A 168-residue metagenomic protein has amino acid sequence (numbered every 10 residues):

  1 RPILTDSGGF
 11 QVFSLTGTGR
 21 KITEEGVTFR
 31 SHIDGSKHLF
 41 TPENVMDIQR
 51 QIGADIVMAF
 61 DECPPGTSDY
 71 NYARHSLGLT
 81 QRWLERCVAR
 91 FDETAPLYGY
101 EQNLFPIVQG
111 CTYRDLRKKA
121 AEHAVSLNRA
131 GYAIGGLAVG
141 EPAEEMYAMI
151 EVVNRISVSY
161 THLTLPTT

Functional and structural regions predicted by a protein language model:
R1, A54-D55, Y100-L104, N128-A130 (+1 more regions): Short, well-ordered coil/turn segments that N-cap beta-strands
R1-L97: Non-catalytic, usually N-terminal nucleic-acid engagement modules in DNA/RNA processing proteins
I3-D6, V57-A59, L104-V108, Y132-I134 (+1 more regions): Hydrophobic faces of well-ordered beta-strands that scaffold small-molecule active sites in alpha/beta enzyme cores
G8-F10, E62, I107-Y113, L137-V139: Active-site beta-loop-alpha junctions enriched in small/polar residues
N44-D47, H75-R82, R86-A89, D115 (+2 more regions): Alpha-helical scaffolding segments of alpha/beta enzyme cores, especially the outer helices of TIM-barrel or partial
S68-A73, G140-I150: Active-site-adjacent beta->alpha loops and helix N-cap segments on the catalytic face of soluble alpha/beta enzymes
R86-N103, C111-L137: Alpha/beta enzyme core
T161-T167: Conserved small/polar residues in nucleotide/adenosyl-binding loops
